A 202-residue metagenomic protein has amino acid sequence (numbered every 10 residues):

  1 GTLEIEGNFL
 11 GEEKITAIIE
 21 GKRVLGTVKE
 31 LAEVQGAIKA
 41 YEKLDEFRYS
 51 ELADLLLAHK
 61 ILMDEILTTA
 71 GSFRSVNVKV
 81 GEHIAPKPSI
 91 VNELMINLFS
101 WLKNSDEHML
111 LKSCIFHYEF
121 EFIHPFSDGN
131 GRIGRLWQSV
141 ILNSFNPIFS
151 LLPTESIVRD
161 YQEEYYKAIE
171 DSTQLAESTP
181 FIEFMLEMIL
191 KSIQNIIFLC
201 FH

Functional and structural regions predicted by a protein language model:
G1-H202: FIC/Doc superfamily catalytic core
